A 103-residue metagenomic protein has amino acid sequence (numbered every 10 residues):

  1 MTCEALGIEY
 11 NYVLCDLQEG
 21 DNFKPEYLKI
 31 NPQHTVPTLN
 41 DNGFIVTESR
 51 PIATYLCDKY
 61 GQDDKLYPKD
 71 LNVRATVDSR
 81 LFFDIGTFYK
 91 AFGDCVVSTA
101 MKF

Functional and structural regions predicted by a protein language model:
M1-F103: GST-like domain detector, emphasizing the conserved glutathione-binding G-site in the N-terminal thioredoxin-like
